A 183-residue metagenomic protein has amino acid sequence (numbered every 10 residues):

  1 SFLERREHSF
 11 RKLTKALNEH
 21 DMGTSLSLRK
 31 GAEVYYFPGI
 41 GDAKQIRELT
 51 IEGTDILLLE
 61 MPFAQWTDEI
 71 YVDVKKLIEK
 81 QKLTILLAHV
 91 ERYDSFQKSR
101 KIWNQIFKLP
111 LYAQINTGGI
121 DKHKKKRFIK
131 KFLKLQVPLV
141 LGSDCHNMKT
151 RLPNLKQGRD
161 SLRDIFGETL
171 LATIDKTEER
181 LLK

Functional and structural regions predicted by a protein language model:
S1-E7, F132-L133, P138: Divalent-metal (often Zn2+) His-rich catalytic cores of metallo-beta-lactamase-fold enzymes
F2-Q114: Extended substrate/RNA-proximal surfaces in nucleic-acid metabolism proteins
V90, R100, G118, L152 (+1 more regions): Active-site-adjacent betaalpha module
K101, Y112-Q114, I120, K124-F128: A C-terminal functional module that forms or caps the active site or interfaces directly with catalytic machinery
I115-G118, S143-C145: Short secondary-structure boundary segments
D121-K125, M148-P153, L182: Short active-site-adjacent structural elements
V137-P153: Short acidic/histidine-rich active-site segments
L155-K183: Mid-to-C-terminal alpha-helical segments outside catalytic/metal-binding sites
